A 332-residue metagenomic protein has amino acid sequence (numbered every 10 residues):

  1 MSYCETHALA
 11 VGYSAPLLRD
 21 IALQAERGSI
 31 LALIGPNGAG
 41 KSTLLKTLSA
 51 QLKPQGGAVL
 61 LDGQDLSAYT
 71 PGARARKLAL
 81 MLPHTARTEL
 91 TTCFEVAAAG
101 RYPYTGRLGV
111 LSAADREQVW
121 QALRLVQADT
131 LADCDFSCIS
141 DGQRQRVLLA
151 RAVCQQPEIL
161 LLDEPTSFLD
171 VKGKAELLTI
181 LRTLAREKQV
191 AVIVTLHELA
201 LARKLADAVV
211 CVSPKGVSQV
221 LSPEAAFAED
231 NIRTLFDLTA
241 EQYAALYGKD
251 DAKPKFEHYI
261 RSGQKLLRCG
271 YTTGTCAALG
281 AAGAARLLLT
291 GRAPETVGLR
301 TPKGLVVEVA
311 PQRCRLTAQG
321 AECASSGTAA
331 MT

Functional and structural regions predicted by a protein language model:
I34-P36: The feature captures the beta-strand-to-loop junction immediately N-terminal to the Walker
S49: Helix-to-loop junction immediately C-terminal to a conserved catalytic motif
G57-D65: Conserved ABC transporter NBD signature motif
A98, A113-L131: Conserved ABC ATPase "signature" region
V110, D135-I139, Q143: Conserved ABC ATPase signature
Q156: Conserved catalytic motifs of ABC-family nucleotide-binding domains
L160-D163: Catalytic Walker B motif of ABC-type/P-loop ATPase nucleotide-binding domains
